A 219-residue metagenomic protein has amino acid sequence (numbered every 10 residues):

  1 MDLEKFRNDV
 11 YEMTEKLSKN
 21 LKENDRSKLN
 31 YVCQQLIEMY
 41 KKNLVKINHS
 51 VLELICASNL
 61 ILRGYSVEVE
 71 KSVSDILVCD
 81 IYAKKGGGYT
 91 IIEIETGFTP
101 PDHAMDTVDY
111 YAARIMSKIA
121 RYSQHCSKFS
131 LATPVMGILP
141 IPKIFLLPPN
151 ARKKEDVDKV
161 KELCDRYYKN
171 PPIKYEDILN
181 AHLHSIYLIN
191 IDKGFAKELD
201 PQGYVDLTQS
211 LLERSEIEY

Functional and structural regions predicted by a protein language model:
M1-R63: Interdomain/boundary linker segments immediately adjacent to catalytic/signaling cores
D2-N30, M136-Y219: Non-catalytic C-terminal interaction segments of nucleic acid-processing enzymes
H49, S72, Y111-A112: A conditional alpha-helix N-cap/helix-loop micro-motif detector
E53, D75-L77, R114-I115: Amphipathic coiled-coil/heptad-repeat helices and related helical stalk/stem segments that mediate oligomerization
G64-Y65, S127: Short phosphate-binding/catalytic loops that engage adenosine nucleotides
E68-V69, I91-E93, S130-T133: A structural signal for short, well-ordered beta-strand segments and their strand-loop junctions that often border
D75, C79-P100: Active-site beta-strand-loop-beta-strand hairpin of nuclease catalytic cores that positions key catalytic residues
T96-K159: Catalytic cores of nucleic-acid endonucleases
